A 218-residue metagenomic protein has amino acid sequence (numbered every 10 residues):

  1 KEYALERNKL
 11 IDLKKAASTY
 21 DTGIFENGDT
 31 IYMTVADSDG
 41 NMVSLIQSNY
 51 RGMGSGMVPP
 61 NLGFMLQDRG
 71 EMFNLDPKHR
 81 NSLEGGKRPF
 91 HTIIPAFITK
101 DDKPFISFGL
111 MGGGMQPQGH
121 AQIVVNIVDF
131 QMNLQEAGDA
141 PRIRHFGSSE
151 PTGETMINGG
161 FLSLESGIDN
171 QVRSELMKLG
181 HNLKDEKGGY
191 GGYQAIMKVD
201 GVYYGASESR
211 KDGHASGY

Functional and structural regions predicted by a protein language model:
K1-I24, I123-N126, F130, L134 (+1 more regions): N-terminal leader/propeptide and maturation segments of large enzyme subunits in energy/redox metabolism and hydrolases
K1-S48, N61-L62, R69, K187: Internal maturation/activation junctions in enzymes
L13-D21, N74-L83, M177-G180: Short Pro/Gly-enriched beta-strand edge/turn motifs at strand-loop
T22-E26, E84-F90, K184-G188: Short Gly/Pro-enriched turn/cap motifs at secondary-structure boundaries
M33-T34, M42-I46, F105-M111, A206: Short, well-ordered beta-strand elements
N41-I106, Q122, F130, L134-Q135: Active-site rim segments in enzyme catalytic domains, especially the processed small/beta chain of N-terminal
L134-R144: Short, well-structured alpha-helical segments that form the helix of a local strand-helix-strand
N170-Y218: In a subset of proteins, long, contiguous C-terminal domains/tails are tracked
